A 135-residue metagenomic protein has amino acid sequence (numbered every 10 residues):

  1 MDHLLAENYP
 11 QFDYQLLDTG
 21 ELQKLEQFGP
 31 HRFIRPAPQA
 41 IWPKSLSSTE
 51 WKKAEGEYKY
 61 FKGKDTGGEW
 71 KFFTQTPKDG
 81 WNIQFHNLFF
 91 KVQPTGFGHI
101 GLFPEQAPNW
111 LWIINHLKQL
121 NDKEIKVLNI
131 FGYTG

Functional and structural regions predicted by a protein language model:
M1-N8: N-terminal accessory targeting/assembly segments
P10-E26, F33-P104, L111-I114: Non-catalytic substrate-recognition/targeting regions of SAM-dependent transferases
F28-G29, I130: Single, functionally critical "micro-switch" positions that shape active/binding sites and transmembrane helices
H31-R32, K126: Structural motif
G96-G98, G132-G135: Short acidic/polar capping segments at secondary-structure boundaries
W110, N115-H116, E124-I125: The AdoMet/dcAdoMet-binding core of the Class I SAM-like
D122-Y133: Conserved class I S-adenosyl-L-methionine
